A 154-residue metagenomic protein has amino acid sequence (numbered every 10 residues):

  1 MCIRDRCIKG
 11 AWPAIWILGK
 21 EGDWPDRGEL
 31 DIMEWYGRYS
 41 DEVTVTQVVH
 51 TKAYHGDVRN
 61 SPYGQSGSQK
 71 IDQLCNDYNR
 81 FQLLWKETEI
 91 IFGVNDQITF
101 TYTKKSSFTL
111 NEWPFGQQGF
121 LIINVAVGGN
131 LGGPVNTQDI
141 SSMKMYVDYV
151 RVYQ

Functional and structural regions predicted by a protein language model:
R4-Q154: GH16 jelly-roll
